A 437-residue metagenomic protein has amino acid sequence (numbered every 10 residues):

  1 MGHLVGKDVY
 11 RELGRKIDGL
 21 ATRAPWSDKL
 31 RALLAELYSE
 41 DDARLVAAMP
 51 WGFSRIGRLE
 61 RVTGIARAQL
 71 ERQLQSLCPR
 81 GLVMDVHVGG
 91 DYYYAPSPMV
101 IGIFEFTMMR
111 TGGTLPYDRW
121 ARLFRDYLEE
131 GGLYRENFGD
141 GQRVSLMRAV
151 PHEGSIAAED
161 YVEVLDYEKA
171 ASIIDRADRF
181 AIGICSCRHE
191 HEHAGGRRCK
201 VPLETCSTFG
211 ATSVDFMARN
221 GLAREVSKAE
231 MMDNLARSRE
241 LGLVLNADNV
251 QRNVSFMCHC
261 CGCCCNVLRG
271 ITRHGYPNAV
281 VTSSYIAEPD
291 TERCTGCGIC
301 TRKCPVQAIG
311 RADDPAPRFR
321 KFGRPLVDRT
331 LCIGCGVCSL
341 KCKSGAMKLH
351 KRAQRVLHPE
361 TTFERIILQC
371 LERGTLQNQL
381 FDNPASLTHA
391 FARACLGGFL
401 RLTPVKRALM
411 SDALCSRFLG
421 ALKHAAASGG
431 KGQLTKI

Functional and structural regions predicted by a protein language model:
M1-R31: Long, low-complexity, charged/polar intrinsically disordered regions in eukaryotic proteins
E36, Y94, V244-F256, H274-K303 (+2 more regions): Ferredoxin-like iron-sulfur electron-transfer modules
W51-T63: Short acidic, hydrophobic short linear motifs in intrinsically disordered regions
T63-P79: Short amphipathic alpha-helical interaction segments
C78-G89, I309-G310, M347-K348: A short, conserved structural fragment
G90-E130, Q369, T375: Short, amphipathic alpha-helical interaction segments positioned at domain boundaries
G131-I286, R318: Catalytic cores of enzyme domains
R320-I437: Flanking helices and flexible, charged tails adjoining ferredoxin-like Fe-S electron-transfer domains in multi-subunit
